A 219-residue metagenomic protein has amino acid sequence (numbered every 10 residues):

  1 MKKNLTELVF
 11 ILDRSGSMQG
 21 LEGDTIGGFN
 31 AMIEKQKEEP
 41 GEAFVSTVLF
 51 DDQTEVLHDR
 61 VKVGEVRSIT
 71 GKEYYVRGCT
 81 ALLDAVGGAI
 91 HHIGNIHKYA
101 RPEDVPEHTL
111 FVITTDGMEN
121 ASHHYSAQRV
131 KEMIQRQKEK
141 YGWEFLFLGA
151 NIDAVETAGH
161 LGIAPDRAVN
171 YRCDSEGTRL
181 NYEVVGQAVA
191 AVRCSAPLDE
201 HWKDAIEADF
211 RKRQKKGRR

Functional and structural regions predicted by a protein language model:
M1-R219: Acidic, low-complexity intrinsically disordered regions
